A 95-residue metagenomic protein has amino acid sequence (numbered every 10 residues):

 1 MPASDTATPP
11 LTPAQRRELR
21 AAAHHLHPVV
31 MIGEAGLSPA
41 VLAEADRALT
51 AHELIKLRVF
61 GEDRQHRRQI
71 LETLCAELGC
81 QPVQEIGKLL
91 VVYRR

Functional and structural regions predicted by a protein language model:
M1-R95: Positively charged, polar, low-complexity stretches
